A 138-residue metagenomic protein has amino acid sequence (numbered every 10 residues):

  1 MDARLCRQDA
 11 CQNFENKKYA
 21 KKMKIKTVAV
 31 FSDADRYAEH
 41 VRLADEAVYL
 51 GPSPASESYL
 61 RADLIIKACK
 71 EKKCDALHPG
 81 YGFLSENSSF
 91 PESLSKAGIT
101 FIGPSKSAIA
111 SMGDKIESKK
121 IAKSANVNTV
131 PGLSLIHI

Functional and structural regions predicted by a protein language model:
M1-I136: N-terminal beta-alpha lobe that positions the nucleotide/phosphoryl donor in ATP/NTP-coupled carboxylate activation
